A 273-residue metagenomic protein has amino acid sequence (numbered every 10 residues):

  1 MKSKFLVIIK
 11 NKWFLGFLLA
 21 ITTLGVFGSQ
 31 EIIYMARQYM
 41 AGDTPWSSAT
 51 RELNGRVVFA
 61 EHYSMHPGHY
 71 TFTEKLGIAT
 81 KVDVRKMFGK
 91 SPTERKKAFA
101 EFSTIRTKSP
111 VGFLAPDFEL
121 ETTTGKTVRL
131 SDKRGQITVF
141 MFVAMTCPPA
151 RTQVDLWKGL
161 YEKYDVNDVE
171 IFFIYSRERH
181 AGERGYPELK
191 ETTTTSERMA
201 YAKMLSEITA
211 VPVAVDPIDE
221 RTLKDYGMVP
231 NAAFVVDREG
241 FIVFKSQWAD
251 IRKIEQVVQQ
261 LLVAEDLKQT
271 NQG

Functional and structural regions predicted by a protein language model:
K2-E119: N-terminal targeting signals for export/organelle localization
A115-P116, I137-T138, V229-A232: Short loop/turn microsegments at loop-to-beta-strand junctions
T123-T124, R238: Short, ordered coil/turn segments that flank beta-strands lining enzyme active or ligand-binding pockets
V128-W157, I171-F172: Short active-site neighborhood of thiol/selenol oxidoreductases, capturing the structured segment around
A144-P148, R177-A181, D219-E220, I242 (+1 more regions): Solvent-exposed loop/turn segments at secondary-structure junctions within structured extracellular/periplasmic domains
R151-E207: Structural microenvironment flanking redox-active thiols in thiol-disulfide oxidoreductases
E207-V211, V215-V257: Thiol/disulfide oxidoreductase modules built on the thioredoxin-like
